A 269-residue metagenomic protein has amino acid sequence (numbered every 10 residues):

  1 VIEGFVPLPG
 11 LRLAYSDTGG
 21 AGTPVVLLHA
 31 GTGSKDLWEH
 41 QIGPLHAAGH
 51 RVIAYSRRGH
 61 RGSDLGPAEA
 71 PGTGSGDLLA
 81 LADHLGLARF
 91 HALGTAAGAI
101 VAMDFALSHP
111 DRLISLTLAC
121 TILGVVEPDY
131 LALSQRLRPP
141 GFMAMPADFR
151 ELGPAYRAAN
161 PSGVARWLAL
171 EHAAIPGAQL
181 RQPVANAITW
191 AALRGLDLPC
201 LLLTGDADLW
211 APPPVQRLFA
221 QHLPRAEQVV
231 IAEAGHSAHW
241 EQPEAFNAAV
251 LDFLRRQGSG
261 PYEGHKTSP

Functional and structural regions predicted by a protein language model:
P9-D64: Conserved HGGG/HGGXW glycine-rich cap/lid loop of the alpha/beta-hydrolase fold
H40-G43, A47, I53-G94, A248: Active-site loop/oxyanion-hole signature of alpha/beta-hydrolase fold enzymes
G94, G98, A102: Gly/Ala-rich beta-loop-alpha elbow adjacent to hydrolase catalytic centers
M103-S108, L113-M143: Flexible "cap/lid" loop of the alpha/beta hydrolase fold
V126-P128, A132, P140-G195: Conserved alpha/beta-hydrolase catalytic His-Asp/Glu region
L196, L202-T204: Short beta-strand/loop motif that positions the catalytic acidic residue of the alpha/beta-hydrolase fold
A207-A211: Acidic catalytic loop of the alpha/beta-hydrolase fold
A226-P269: Catalytic active-site module of serine/aspartate enzymes centered on a nucleophile-bearing elbow/loop
